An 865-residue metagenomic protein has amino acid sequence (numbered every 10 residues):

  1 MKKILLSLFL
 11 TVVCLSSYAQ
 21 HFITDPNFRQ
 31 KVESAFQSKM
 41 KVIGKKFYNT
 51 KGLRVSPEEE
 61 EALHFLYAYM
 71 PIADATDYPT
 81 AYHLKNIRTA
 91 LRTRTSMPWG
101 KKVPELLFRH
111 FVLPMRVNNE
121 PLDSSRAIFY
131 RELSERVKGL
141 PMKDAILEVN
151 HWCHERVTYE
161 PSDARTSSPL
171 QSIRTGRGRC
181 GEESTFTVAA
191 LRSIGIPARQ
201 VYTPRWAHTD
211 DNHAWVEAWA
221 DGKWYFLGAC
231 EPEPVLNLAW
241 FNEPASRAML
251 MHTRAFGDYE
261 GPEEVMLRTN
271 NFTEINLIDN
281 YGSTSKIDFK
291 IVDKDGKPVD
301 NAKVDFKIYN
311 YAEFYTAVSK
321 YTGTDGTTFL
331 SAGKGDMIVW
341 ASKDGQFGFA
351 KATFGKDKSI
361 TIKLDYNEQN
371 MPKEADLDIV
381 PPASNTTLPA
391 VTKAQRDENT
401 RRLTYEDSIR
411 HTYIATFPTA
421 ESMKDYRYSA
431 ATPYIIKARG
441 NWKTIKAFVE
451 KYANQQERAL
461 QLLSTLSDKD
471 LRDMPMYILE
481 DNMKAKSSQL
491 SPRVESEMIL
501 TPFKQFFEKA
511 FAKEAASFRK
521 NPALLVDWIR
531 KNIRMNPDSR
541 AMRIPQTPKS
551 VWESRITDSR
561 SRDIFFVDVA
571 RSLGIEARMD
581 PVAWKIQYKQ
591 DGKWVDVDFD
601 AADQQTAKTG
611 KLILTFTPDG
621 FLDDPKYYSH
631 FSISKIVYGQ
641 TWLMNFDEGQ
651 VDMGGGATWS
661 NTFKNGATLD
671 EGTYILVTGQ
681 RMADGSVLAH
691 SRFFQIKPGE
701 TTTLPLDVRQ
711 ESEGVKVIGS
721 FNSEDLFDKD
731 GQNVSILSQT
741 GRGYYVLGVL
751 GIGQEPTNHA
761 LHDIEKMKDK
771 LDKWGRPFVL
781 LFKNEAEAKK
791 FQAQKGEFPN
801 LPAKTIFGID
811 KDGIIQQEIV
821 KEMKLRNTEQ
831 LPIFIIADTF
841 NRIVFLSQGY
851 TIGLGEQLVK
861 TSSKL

Functional and structural regions predicted by a protein language model:
F22, R131, E135-R136, L140-P141 (+9 more regions): Hydrophobic/aromatic-rich core segments of domains that either
T24-T175, D211, D397, L403-S554 (+2 more regions): Secondary-structure boundary elements
K294-E313, K334-D336, D619-G649: Short, ordered, surface-exposed loop/turn motifs in non-cytosolic proteins
N310-S331, G639-F663: Short, acidic Ser/Thr/Gly-rich low-complexity loop/linker segments typical of extracellular and cell-surface proteins
G326-V339, K343-Q346, A352-K356, L466 (+2 more regions): Short Pro-Gly-centered beta-turn/loop motif in secreted/extracellular proteins
I736-I764, P777-L781: Short active-site neighborhood of thiol/selenol oxidoreductases, capturing the structured segment around
K795-L831: Short, internal strand/loop/helix patches that form the active-site neighborhood or redox-interaction surface
E829-Q848: A short, hydrophobic beta-strand/beta-hairpin element that forms part of a small beta-sheet core
